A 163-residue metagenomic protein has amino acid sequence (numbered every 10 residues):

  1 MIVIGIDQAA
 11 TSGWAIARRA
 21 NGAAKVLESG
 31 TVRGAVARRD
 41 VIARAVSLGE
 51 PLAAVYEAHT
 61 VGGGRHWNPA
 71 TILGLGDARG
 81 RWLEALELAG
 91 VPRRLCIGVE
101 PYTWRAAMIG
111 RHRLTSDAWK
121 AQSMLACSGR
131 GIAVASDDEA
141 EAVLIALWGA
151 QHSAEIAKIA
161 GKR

Functional and structural regions predicted by a protein language model:
M1-R163: Phosphate- and other anionic-substrate recognition elements at nucleic-acid/protein interfaces
